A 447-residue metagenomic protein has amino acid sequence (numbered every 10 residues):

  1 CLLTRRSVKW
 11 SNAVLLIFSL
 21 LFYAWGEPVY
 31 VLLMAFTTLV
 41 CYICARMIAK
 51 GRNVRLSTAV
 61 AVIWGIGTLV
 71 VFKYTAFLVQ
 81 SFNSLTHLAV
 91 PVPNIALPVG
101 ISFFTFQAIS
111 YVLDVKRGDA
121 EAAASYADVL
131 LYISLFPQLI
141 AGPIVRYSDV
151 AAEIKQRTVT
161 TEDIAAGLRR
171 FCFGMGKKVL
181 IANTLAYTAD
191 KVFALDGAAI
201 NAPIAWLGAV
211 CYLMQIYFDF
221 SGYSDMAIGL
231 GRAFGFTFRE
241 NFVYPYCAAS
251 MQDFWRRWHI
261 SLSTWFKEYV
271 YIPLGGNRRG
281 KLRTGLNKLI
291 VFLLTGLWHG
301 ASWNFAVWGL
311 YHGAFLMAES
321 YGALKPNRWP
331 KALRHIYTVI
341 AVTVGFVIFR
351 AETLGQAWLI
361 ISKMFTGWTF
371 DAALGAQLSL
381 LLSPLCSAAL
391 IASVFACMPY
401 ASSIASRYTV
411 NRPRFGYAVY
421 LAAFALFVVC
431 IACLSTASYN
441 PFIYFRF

Functional and structural regions predicted by a protein language model:
C1-R446: Membrane-embedded transmembrane alpha-helical bundles that form the catalytic cores of multi-pass lipid-modifying
